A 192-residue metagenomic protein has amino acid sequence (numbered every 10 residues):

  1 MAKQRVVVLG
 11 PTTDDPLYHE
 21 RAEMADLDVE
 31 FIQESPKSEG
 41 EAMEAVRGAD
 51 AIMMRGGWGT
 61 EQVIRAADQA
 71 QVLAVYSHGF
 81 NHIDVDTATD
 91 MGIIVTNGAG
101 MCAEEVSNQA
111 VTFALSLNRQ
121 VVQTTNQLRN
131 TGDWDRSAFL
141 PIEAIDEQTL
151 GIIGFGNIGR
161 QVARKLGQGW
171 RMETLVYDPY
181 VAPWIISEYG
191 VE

Functional and structural regions predicted by a protein language model:
M1-A49: N-terminal glycine-/charge-rich "phosphate-binding" loop or analogous flexible N-terminal tail
V8, L150-I152: Hydrophobic Val/Ile/Leu positions in short beta-strands of Rossmann-like dinucleotide-binding domains
S35, R55, Y76-S77, I93-E104: Short beta->alpha connector loops at strand-helix junctions that form conserved, small/polar/Pro-enriched
A49, A67-A70: An anion/phosphate-binding loop that grips the pyrophosphate of nucleotide cofactors and donors
N81-M91: Rossmann-fold NAD(P)-binding glycine/threonine-rich loop
M91, A99-T149, Q161-K165, G169 (+1 more regions): Phosphate-binding beta-alpha-beta segment of Rossmann-like dinucleotide-binding domains, i.e., the NAD(P)
F155-G156: Glycine-rich Rossmann-fold phosphate-binding loop(s) that bind the pyrophosphate of adenine dinucleotide cofactors
Q168-E188: NAD(P)-binding Rossmann-fold cofactor-contacting core
